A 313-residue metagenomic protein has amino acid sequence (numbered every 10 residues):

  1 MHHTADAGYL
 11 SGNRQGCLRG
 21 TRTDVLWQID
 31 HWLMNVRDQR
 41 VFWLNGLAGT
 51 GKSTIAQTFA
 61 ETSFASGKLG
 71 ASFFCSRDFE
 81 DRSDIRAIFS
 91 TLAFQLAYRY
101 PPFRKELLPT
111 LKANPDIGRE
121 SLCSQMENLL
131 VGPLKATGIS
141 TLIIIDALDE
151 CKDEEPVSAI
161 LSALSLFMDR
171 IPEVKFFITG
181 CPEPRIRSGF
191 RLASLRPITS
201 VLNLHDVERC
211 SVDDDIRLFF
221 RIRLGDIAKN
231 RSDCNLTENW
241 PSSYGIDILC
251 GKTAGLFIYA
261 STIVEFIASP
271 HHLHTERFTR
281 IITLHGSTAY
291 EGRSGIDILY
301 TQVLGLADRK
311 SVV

Functional and structural regions predicted by a protein language model:
M1-V313: Conserved NB-ARC/NACHT P-loop NTPase core of NLR-like innate immune receptors
